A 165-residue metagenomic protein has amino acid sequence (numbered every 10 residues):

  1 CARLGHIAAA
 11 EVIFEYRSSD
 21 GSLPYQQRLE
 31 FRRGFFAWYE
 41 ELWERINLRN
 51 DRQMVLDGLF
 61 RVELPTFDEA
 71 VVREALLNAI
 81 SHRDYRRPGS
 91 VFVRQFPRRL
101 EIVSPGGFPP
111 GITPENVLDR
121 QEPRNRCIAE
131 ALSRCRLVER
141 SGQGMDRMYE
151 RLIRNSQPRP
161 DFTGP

Functional and structural regions predicted by a protein language model:
C1-G89, R94-L100, G106-P123, C135 (+3 more regions): Active-site helix-to-loop segments that bind/position phosphate- or nucleotide-bearing substrates and donors across
N125-L132: Positively charged, helix-rich recognition surfaces that bind polyanionic ligands
S141: Flexible nucleotide-binding loop
R151: Conserved large hydrophobic residue in the CA
